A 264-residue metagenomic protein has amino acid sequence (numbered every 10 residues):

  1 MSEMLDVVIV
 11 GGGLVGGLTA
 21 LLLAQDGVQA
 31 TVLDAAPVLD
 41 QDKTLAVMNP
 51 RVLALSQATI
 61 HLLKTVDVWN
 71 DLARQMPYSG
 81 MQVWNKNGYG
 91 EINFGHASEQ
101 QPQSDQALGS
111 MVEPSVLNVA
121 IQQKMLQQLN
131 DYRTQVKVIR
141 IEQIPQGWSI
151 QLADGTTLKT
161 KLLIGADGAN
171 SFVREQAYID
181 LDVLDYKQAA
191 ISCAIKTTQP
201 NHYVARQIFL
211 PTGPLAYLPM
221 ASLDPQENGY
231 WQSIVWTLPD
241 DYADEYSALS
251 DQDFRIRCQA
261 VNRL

Functional and structural regions predicted by a protein language model:
S2-E3, Q75-Q176, L184-A189: Conserved N-terminal helical subregion
L5-V32: N-terminal Rossmann-like FAD-binding beta1-loop-alpha1 element of flavoenzymes
V15, V38, N170: Conserved Rossmann-like nucleotide-cofactor binding loop
L22, K124, A194: Rossmann-fold NAD(P)-dependent oxidoreductase module
A24-N49: Glycine-rich FAD pyrophosphate-binding loop
V28, V68, N130: Short phosphate-binding/catalytic loops that engage adenosine nucleotides
V47-V83: N-terminal FAD cofactor-binding segment of flavoenzymes
A166-L264: Conserved FAD-binding catalytic core of PHBH/FMO-like flavoproteins
